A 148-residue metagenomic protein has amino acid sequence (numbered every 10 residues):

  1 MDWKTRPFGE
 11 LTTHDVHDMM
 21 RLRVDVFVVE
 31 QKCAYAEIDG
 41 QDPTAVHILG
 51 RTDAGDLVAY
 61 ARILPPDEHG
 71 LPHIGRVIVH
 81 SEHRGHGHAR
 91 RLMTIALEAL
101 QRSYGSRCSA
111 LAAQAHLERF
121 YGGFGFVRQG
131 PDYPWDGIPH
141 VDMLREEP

Functional and structural regions predicted by a protein language model:
M1-D56: Short amphipathic alpha-helix that is part of the acyltransferase structural core
D42-T44, E68-G70, W135-P139: Short acidic/glycine-enriched loop/turn segments that link adjacent beta-strands
L49, D56-P65, L71-H73, I78: Conserved beta-strand in the GNAT
P65-G75, R84, S103-R107: A conserved beta-turn-beta hairpin within the catalytic core of GNAT-like acetyltransferases that forms part
V79, G85-E98: Conserved acetyl-CoA-binding loop-helix of GNAT-fold acetyltransferases
H80-S81, Q114: Residue-level recognition of the GNAT/N-acetyltransferase active site
M93, L100-Q114: Conserved GNAT acetyl-CoA-binding A-motif
A110-A112, G122, V127-D142: Conserved catalytic-core motifs of GNAT/GCN5-like acyltransferases
